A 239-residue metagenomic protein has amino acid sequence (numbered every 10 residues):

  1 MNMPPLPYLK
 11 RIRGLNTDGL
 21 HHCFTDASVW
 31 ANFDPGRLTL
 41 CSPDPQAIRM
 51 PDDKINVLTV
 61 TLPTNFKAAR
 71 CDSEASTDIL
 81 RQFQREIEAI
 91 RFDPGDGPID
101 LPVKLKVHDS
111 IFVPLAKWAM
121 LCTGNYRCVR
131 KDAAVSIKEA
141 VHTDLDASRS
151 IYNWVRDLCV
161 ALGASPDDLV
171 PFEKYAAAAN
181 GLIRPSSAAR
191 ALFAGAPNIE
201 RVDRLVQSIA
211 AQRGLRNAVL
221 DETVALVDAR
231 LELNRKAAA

Functional and structural regions predicted by a protein language model:
M1-G124: Rossmann-fold dinucleotide-binding core
N16-G19, E139, L182, L233 (+1 more regions): Generic alpha-helical propensity signal that fires on short helical segments and nearby coil/disordered stretches
A47-K54, T143-D157, S208-E222: Short secondary-structure transition/capping segments
A75-Q82, D168-P171, L205, A218-E222: Exposed alpha-helical structural elements
F83-P94, C159, V206, A210 (+2 more regions): Hydrophobic, Leu/Ile/Phe/Ala-enriched alpha-helical segments that form helix-helix packing faces
E86-V202: Helical "substrate-binding/catalytic lid" subdomain of Rossmann-like NAD(P)-dependent dehydrogenases/reductases
S187-A239: C-terminal lid/capping helical subdomain adjacent to the catalytic/cofactor pocket in oxidative enzymes
